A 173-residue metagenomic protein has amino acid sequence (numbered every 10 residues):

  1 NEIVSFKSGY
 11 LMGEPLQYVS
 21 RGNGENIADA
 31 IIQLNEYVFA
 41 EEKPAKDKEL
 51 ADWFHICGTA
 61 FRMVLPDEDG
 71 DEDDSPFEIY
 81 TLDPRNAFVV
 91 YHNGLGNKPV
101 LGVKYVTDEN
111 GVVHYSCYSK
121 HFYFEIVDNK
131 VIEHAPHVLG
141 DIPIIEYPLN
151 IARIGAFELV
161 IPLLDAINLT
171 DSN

Functional and structural regions predicted by a protein language model:
N1-E78: Extended, helix-rich architectural segments
A51-N173: Structured, contiguous alpha/beta core segments that scaffold functional sites
